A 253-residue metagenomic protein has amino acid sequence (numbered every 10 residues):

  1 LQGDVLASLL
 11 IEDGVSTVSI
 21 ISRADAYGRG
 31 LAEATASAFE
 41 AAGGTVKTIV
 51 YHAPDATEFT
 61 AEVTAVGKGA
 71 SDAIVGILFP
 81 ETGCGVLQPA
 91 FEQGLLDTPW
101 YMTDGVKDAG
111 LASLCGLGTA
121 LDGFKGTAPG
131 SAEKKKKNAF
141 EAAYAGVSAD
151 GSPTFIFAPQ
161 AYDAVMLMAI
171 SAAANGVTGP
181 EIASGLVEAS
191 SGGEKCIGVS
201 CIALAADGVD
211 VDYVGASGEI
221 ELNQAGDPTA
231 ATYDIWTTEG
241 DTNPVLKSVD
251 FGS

Functional and structural regions predicted by a protein language model:
L1-S253: Extracytosolic ligand-binding ectodomains
